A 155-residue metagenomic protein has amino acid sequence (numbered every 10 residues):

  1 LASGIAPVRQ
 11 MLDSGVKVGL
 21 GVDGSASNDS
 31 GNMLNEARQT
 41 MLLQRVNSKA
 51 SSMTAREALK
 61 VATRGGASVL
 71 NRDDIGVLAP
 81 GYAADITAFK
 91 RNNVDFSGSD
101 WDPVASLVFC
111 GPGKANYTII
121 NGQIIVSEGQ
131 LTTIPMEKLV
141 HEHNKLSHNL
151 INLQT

Functional and structural regions predicted by a protein language model:
L1-A2: Helical hairpin unit composed of two closely spaced alpha helices linked by a short loop
I5-R9, D102-P103: Charged helix-capping and loop-helix junction motifs
P7-N93, V108-C110: His/Asp/Glu-enriched, well-ordered alpha-helical/loop segment that forms or immediately abuts the divalent-metal
K60-T155: Active-site microenvironment of metallo-dependent hydrolases
